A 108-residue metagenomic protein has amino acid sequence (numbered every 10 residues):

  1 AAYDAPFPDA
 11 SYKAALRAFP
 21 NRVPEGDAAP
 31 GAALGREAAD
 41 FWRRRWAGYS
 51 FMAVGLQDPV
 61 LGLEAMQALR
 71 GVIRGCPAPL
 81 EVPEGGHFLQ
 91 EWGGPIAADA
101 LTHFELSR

Functional and structural regions predicted by a protein language model:
A1: Short, surface-exposed acidic
D4, R17-P20, R70, A98 (+1 more regions): Non-transmembrane alpha-helical segments in soluble domains of secreted/periplasmic/extracellular proteins
P6-A10: Short loop-to-helix capping motifs
S11-G71, E81: Conserved serine/cysteine hydrolase catalytic core
R74-R108: Catalytic active-site module of serine/aspartate enzymes centered on a nucleophile-bearing elbow/loop
